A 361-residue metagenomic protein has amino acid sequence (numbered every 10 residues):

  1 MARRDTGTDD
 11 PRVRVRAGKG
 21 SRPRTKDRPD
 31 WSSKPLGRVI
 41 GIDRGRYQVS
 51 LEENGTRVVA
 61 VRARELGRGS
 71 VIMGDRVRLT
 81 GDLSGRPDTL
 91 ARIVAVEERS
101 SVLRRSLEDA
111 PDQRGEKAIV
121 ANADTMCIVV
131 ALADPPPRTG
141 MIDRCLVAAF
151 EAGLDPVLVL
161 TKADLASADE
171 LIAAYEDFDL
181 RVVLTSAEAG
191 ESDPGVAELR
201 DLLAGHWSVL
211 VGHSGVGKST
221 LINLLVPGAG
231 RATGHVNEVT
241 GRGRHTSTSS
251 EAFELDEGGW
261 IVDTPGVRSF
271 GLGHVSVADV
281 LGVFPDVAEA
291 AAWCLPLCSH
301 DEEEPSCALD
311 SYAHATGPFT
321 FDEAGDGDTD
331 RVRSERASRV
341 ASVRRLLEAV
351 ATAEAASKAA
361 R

Functional and structural regions predicted by a protein language model:
A2-P35, T80: Short boundary/loop segments of OB/S1/cold-shock single-stranded nucleic-acid-binding domains
R3-T6, D30-S33, V58, R62 (+6 more regions): Helix-rich effector regions associated with P-loop NTPase G domains
G45-V49: Short aromatic-glycine-enriched beta-strand elements
L83-R104, A123-D143, V157, A163-S167: Conserved Switch II/interswitch segment of TRAFAC-class P-loop GTPases
R138-E151, A349: Amphipathic helical hotspot of TIR/SEFIR-family domains
D155, K162-V216: Canonical P-loop GTPase G-domain recognition
K218-G234: A conserved segment at the C-terminal end of the G1
